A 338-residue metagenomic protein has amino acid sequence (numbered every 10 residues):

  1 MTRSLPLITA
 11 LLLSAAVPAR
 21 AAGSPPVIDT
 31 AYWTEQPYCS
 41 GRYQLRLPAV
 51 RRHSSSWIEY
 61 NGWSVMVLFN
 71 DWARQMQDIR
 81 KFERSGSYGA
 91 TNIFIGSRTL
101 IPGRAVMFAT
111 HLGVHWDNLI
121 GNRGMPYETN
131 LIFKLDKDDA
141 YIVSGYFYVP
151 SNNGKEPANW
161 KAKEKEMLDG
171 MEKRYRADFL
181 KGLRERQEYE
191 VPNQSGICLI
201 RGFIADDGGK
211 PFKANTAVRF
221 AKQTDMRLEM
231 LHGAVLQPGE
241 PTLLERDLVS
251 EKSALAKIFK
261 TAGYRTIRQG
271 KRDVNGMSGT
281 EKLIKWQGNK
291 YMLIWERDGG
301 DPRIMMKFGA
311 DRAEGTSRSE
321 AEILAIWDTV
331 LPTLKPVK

Functional and structural regions predicted by a protein language model:
M1-L7: Bacterial N-terminal signal peptides that target proteins for export
I8-A15: Bacterial N-terminal signal peptides
A19-G23: Boundary at the C-terminal end of the N-terminal hydrophobic targeting segment
P25-F69: N-terminal mature-domain "stem" immediately C-terminal to a signal peptide or N-terminal signal-anchor/transmembrane
P48-S55, G145-I197, M306-K338: Surface-exposed amphipathic alpha-helical segments
S54-A105, I142-F147, G209-K252, K290 (+1 more regions): A short acidic-to-branched-hydrophobic micro-motif
R84-D138, V235-G300: Signature of long, low-cysteine stretches enriched in small and polar/charged residues
N153-N275: Acidic, serine/threonine- and glycine-rich low-complexity intrinsically disordered segments that serve as flexible
